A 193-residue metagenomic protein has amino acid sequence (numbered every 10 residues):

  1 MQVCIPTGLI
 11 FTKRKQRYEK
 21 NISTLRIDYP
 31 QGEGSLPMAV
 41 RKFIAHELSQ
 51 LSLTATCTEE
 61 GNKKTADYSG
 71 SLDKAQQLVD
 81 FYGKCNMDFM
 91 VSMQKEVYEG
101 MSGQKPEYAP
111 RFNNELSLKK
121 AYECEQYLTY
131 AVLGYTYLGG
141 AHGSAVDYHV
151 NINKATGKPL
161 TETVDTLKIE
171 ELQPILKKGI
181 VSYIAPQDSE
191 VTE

Functional and structural regions predicted by a protein language model:
Q2-E125: Active-site acidic/histidine clusters and adjacent loop/turn architecture that either coordinate catalytic ions
T24, Y127, A145-H149: Extracellular structured ligand-interaction cores
Q31, G134-L138, T156: Beta-strand elements of well-folded, non-transmembrane domains
E33, P37, S71, A75 (+4 more regions): Solvent-exposed, acidic/flexible segments
L116-G143: Exposed beta-strand-loop-beta-strand "reactive/processing" segments of non-cytosolic proteins
D147-E193: Short helix-loop boundary/capping segments
